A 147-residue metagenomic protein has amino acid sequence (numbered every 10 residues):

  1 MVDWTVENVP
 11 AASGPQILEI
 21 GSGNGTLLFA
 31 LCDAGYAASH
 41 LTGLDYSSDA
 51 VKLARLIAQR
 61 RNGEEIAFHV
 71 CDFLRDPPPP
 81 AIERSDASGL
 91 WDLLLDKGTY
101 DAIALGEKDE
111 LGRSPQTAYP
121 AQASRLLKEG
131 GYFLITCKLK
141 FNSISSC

Functional and structural regions predicted by a protein language model:
M1-G14, A30: Conserved alpha-helix/loop element of class I SAM-dependent methyltransferases that forms part of the SAM/SAH-binding
V9, G35, L127-K128: A generic alpha-to-beta junction signature in SAM-dependent methyltransferases
Q16-L18, G23-D76: Class I SAM-dependent methyltransferase SAM/SAH-binding core
P78-L94: A short acidic, Gly/Pro-enriched loop at the edge of an enzyme's catalytic core that lines a small-molecule cofactor
G89-R113: A short SAM/SAH-binding and catalytic strip from SAM-dependent methyltransferases
L111-E129: A short glycine-rich, Lys/Arg-flanked "PGG" loop and its adjoining helix->strand segment in the class I
E129-C137: Conserved beta-strand signature within the Rossmann-like core of class I S-adenosyl-L-methionine
K140-C147: Conserved Class I S-adenosyl-L-methionine
